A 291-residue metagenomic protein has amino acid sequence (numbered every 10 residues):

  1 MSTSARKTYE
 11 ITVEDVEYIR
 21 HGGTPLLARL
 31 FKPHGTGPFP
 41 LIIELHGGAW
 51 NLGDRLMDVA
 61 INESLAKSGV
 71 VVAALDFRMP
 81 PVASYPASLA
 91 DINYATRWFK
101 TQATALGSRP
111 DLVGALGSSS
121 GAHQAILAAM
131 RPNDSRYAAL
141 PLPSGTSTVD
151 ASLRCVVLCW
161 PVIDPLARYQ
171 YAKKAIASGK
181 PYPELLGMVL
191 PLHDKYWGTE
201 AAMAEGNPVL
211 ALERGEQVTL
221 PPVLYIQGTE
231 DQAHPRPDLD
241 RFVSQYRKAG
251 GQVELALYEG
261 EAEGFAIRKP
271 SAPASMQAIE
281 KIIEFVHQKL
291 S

Functional and structural regions predicted by a protein language model:
M1-S291: Alpha/beta-hydrolase superfamily serine-hydrolase fold, recognizing
